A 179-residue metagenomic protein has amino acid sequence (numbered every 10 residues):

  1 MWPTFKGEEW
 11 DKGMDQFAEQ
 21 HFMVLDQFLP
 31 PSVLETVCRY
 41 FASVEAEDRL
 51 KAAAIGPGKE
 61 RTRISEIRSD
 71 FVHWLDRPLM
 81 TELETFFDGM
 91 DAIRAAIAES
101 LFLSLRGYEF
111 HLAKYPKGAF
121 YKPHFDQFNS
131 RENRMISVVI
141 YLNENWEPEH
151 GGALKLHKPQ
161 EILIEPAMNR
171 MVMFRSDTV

Functional and structural regions predicted by a protein language model:
M1-S137, Y141-M171, D177-V179: Fe(II)/2-oxoglutarate oxygenase catalytic core
